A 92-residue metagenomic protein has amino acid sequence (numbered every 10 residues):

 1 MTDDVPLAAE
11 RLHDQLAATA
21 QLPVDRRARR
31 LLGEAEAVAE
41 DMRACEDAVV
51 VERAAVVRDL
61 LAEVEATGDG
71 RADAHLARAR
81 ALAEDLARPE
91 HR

Functional and structural regions predicted by a protein language model:
M1-R92: Acidic, polar-rich N-terminal leader regions of halophilic archaeal proteins
